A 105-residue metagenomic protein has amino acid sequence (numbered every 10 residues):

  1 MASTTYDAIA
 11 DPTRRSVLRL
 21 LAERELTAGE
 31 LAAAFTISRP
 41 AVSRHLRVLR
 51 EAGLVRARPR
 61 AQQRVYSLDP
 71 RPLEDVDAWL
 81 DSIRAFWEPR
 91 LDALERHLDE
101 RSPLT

Functional and structural regions predicted by a protein language model:
M1-T13: Short alpha-helical segments that sit at the start of domains
M1-T4, L20-A34, R39, E51-R56 (+1 more regions): C-terminal regulatory/oligomerization modules of transcriptional regulators
D7, R19, R44-R47: Base-recognition residues in the alpha-helical recognition helix of bacterial helix-turn-helix
A10, F35, Y66: Catalytic tyrosine of NAD(P)H-dependent dehydrogenase/reductases that use a Tyr as the general acid/base
R15-V17: Pre-recognition alpha-helix immediately N-terminal to the DNA-recognition helix within helix-turn-helix or winged-helix
R39-P40, R64: Helix-turn-helix
H45, Y66-P70: Short amphipathic alpha-helix starts
P59-V65: Short, Lys/Arg-rich nucleic-acid/phosphate-binding segment
